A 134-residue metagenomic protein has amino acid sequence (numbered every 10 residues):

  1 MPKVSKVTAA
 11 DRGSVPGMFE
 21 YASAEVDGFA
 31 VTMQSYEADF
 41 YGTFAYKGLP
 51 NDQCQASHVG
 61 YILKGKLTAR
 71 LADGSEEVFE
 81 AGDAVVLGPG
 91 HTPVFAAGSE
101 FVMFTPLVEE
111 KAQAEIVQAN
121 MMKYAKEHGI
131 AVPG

Functional and structural regions predicted by a protein language model:
M1-S35, F40-T43, P50, K126-G134: A short, N-terminal "cap"/entry segment at the start of jelly-roll beta-barrel domains of the cupin/DSBH fold
A22, V59, T92: Short, surface-exposed charged micro-motifs
T43-Q53, L71, V78: Short histidine-centered beta-strand/loop micro-motifs that create catalytic or ligand/metal-coordination sites
D52-A69: Short, conserved beta-strand element in jelly-roll/cupin
T68-A72, V94-A96: A generic structural motif
A72-G90: Short acidic-glycine-tyrosine-enriched beta hairpin
G88-A114: Ligand-binding loop in jelly-roll beta-barrel domains
E110-G134: Acidic/histidine-enriched, glycine/proline-rich intrinsically disordered or flexible terminal extensions
